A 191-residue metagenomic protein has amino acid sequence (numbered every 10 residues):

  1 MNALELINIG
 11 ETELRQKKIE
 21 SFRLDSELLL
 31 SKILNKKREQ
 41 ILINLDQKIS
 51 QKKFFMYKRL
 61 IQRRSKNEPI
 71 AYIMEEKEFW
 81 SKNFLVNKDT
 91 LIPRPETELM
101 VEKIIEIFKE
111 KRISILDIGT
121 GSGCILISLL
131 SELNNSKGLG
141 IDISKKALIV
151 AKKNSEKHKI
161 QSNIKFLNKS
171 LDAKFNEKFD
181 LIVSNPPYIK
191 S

Functional and structural regions predicted by a protein language model:
M1-Y57: A short N-terminal interaction module
I7, S26-E27, Y57, N67-I70 (+2 more regions): A general structural signal for well-ordered alpha-helical segments in protein cores
K32-E106: Conserved AdoMet
E96-S191: Conserved SAM/SAH cofactor-binding pocket of Class I
